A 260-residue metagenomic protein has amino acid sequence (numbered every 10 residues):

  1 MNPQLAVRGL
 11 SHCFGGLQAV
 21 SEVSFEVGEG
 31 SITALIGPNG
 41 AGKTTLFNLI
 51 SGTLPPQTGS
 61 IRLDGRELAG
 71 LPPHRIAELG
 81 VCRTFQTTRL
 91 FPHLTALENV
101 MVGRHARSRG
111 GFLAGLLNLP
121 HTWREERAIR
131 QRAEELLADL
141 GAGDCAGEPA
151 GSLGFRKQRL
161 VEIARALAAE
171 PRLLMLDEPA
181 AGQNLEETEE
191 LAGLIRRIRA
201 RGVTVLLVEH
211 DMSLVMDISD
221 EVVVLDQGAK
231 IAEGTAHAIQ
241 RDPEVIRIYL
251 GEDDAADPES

Functional and structural regions predicted by a protein language model:
N2-S260: Glycine-rich phosphate-binding loops of nucleotide-dependent enzymes
